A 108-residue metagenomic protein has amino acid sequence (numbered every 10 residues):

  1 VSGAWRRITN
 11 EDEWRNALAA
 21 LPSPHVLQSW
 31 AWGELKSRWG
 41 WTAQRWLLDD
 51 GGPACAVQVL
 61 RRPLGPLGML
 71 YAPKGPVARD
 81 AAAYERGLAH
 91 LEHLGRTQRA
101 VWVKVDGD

Functional and structural regions predicted by a protein language model:
V1-A31: Short amphipathic alpha-helix that is part of the acyltransferase structural core
G33-D108: Conserved donor-binding loop and adjoining core beta-sheet/short helix segment in diverse acyl/aminoacyl transferases
